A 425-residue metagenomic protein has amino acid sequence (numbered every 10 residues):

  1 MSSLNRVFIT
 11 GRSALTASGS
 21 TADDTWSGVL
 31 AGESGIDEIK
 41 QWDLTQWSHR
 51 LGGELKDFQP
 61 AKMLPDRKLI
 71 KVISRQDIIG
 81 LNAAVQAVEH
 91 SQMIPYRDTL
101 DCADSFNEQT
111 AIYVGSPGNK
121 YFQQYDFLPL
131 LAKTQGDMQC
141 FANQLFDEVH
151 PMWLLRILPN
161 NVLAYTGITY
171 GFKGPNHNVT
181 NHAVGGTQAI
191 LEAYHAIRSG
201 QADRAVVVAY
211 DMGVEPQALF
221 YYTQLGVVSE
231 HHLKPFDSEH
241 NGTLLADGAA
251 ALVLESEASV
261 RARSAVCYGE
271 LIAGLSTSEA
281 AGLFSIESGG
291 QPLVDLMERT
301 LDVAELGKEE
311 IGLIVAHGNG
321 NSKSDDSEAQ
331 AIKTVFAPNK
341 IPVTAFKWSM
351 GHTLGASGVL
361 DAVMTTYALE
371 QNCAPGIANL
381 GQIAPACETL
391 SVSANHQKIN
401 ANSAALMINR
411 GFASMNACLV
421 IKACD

Functional and structural regions predicted by a protein language model:
M1-L69, A258-L271, V363-I377, A417 (+1 more regions): ACP-dependent fatty acid/polyketide chain-elongation machinery
R6-T10, E33-E38, V228, H232-A304 (+1 more regions): Condensing-enzyme catalytic core mediating Claisen C-C bond formation in acyl metabolism
F8-I9, L30-Y170, G174-P175, D211-A218 (+1 more regions): Conserved beta-ketoacyl condensing-enzyme motif
D23-S27, N119-D137, I197-R198, L219-E230 (+3 more regions): A glycine- and small-aliphatic-rich helix-loop capping segment at beta-alpha/alpha-beta transitions that lines
G80-Q92, P159-F172, N176-V208, L245-A265 (+3 more regions): Active-site-proximal alpha-helical scaffold in enzymes
G80-Q92, S256-E257, G289-E305, A331 (+1 more regions): Short, well-ordered amphipathic alpha-helical segments that serve as non-catalytic structural scaffolds within diverse
T134-H150, L191, H195-R198, Y210-A262 (+1 more regions): Glycine-/small-residue-rich "gating" segment that lines the acyl/pantetheine channel and substrate pocket
D203-Q224, S229-H240, G274-S288, A316-D325 (+1 more regions): Acyl-CoA/ACP chain-elongation machinery
